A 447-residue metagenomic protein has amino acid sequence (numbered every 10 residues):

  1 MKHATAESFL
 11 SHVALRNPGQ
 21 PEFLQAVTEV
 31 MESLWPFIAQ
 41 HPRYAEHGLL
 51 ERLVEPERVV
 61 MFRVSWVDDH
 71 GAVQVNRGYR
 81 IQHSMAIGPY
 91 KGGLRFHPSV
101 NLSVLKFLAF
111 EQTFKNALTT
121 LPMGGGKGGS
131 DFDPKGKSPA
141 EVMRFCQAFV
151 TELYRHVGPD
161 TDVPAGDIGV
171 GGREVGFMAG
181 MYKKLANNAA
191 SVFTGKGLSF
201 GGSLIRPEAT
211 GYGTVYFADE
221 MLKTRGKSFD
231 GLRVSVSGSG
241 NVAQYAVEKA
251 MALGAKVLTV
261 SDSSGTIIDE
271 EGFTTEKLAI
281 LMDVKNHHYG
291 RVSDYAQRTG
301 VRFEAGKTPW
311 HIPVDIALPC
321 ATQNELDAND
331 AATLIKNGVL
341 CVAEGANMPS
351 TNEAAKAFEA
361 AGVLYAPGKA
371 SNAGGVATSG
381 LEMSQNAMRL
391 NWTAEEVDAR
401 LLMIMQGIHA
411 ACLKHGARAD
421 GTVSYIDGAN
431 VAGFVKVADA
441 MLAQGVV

Functional and structural regions predicted by a protein language model:
M1-I205, K436-G445: N-terminal ligand-binding/catalytic initiation module
K2-A26, M221, I335-V447: Adenosine-phosphate binding glycine-rich loop
L10-S11, T28, E32, L102 (+14 more regions): Predominant activation on well-ordered alpha-helical scaffold segments within soluble catalytic domains
G71, D167-I168, S203-T210, S235-S239 (+2 more regions): Active-site nucleophile and cofactor-binding loops and adjacent substrate-binding regions of central metabolic enzymes
F107, T161-A165, A189-F193, V236 (+6 more regions): General beta-strand structural signal in soluble alpha/beta enzymes
K184, D219-K227, Q323, A332 (+1 more regions): Conserved helix-loop functional segments at active or binding sites
T194-G197, G202-H311: Glycine-rich phosphate/diphosphate-binding loop of Rossmann-like nucleotide-binding domains
G265-Y365, A370: Rossmann-like adenosine-cofactor binding region
